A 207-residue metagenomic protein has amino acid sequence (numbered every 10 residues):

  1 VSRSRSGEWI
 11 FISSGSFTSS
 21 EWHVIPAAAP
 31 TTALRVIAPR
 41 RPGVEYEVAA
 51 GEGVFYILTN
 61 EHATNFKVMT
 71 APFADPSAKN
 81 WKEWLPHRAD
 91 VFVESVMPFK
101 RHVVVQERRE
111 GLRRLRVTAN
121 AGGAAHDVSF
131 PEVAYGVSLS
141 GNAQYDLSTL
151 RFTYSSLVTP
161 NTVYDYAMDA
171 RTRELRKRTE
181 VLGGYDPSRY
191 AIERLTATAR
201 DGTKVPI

Functional and structural regions predicted by a protein language model:
V1-A50, E83, E94-S95, Q106 (+2 more regions): Non-catalytic accessory segments flanking enzyme active sites
A28-P30, F73-S77: Short helix-loop-beta junction
E52-I57: Long, well-ordered mid-to-C-terminal structural blocks that present hydrophobic/aromatic surfaces
V68: Cationic-aromatic interfacial patches
A78-F99: Generic long, charged, amphipathic alpha-helical segments
